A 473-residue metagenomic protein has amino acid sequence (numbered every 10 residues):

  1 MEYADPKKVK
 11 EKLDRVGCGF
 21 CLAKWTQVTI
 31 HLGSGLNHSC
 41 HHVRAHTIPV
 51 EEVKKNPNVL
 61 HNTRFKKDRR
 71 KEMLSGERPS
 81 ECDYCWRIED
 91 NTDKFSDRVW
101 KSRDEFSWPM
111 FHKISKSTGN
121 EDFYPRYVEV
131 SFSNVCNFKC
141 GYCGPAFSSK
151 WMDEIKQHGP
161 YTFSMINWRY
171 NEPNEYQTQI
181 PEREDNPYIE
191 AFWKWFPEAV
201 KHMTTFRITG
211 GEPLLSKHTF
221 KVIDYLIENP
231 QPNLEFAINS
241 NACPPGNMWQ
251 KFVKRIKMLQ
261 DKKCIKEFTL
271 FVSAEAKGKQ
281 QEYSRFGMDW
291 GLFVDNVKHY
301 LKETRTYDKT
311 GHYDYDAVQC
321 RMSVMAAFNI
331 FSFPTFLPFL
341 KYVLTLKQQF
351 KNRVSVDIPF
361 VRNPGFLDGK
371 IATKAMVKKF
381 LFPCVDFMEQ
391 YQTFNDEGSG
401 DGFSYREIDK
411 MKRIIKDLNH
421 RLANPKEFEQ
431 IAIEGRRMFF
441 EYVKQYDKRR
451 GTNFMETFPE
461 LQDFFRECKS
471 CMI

Functional and structural regions predicted by a protein language model:
M1-K54, N58-R64, R98-W100, E105 (+3 more regions): Radical SAM enzyme [4Fe-4S]-AdoMet core and its adjacent flexible, acidic and glycine-rich loops/tails across
G17, R78-E81, E129-F132, C136: Short metal-coordination and nucleic-acid-contact micro-motifs, chiefly zinc-binding Cys/His arrays
L22, T26-S39, T118-A146, M203-I208: N-terminal pre-triad scaffold of radical SAM enzymes
P57-M110, F123: Cysteine/selenocysteine-centered motifs that mediate thiol-based redox chemistry or coordinate metal-sulfur cofactors
K67, W108-G119, E184-P197, Q250-L259: A Trp-anchored, charged/polar loop motif used as the substrate-binding/catalytic surface of acyl/ester-handling
W86-D90, C143-S149: Detector for the c-type heme attachment site
P125-V135, A146-P187, V200-K217, N229-F252 (+3 more regions): Core AdoMet radical
F220-I223, N247-M258, T335-F339: Distinct, well-ordered alpha-helical segments
